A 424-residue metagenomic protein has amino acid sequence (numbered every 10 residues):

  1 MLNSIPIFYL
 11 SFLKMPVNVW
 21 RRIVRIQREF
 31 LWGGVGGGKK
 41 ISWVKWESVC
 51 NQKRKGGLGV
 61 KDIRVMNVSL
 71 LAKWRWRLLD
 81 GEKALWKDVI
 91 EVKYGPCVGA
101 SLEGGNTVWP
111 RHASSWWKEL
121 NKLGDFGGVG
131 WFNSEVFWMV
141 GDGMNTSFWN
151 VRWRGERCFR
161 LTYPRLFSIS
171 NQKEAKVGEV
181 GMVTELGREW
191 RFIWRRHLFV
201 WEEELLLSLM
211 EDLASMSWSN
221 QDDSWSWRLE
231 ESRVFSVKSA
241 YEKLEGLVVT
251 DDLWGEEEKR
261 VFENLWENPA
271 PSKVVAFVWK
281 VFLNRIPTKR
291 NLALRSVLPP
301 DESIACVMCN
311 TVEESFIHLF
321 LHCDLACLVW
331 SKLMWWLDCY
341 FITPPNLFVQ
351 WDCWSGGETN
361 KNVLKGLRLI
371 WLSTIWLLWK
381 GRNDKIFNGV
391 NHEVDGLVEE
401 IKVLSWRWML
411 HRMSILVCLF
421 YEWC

Functional and structural regions predicted by a protein language model:
M1-C424: A helix-boundary/hinge signal
